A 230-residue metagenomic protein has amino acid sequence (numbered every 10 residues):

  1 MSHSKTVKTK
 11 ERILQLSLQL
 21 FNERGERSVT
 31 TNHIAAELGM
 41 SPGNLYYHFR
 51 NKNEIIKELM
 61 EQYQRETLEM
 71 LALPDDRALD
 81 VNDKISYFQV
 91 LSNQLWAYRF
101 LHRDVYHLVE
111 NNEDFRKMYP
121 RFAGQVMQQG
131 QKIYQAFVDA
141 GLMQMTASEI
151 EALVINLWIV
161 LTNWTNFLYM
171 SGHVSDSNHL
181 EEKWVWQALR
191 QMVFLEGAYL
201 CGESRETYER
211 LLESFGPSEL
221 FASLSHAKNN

Functional and structural regions predicted by a protein language model:
M1-K10: Short, Lys/Arg-enriched anionic-surface-contact patches
T9-L16, L153: N-terminal positioning helix adjacent to the helix-turn-helix/winged-helix DNA-binding module
R12, L20-E58: Helix-turn-helix
E61-K84, R103-Y106: Amphipathic alpha-helical linker/stalk segments
L71-P74, H102, Y106-V109, F137 (+2 more regions): Secondary-structure edge/capping motif, primarily at the C-terminal ends of alpha-helices and the immediately following
A72-A97, V154: Hydrophobic alpha-helical connector segments
D114-A140, E151-N166, K183-L195: Amphipathic alpha-helical packing segments from all-alpha helical-bundle domains
N166, M170-N230: C-terminal peripheral helix-coil segments that are non-catalytic and often amphipathic
